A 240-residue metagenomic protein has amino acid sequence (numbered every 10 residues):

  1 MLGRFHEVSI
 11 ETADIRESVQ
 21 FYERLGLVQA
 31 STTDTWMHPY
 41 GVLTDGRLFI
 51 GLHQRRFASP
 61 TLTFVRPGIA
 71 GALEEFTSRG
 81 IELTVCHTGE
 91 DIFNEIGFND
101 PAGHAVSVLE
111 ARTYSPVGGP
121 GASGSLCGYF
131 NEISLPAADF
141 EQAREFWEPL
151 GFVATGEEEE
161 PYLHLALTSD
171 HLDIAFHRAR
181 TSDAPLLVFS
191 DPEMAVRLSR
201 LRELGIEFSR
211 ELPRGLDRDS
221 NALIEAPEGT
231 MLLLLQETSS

Functional and structural regions predicted by a protein language model:
M1-L48, S134-L172: Core segments of cupin and vicinal oxygen chelate
M1-R16, P60-L62, L109-R144, L150 (+3 more regions): N-terminal beta-strand motif that seeds the catalytic metal site of vicinal oxygen chelate
R4-A13, V42, Q54-R79, N94-N99 (+3 more regions): Vicinal oxygen chelate
Q29-S31, I50-G51, E82-C86, I174-A175 (+1 more regions): A short linear hydrophobic-aromatic micro-motif
D34-T35, R56, T88-D91, A179-T181 (+1 more regions): A short beta-turn/loop motif at secondary-structure boundaries
G51-Q54, V108, A175-R178, L234: Short amphipathic beta-strand/extended segments with alternating polar/hydrophobic composition
T77-Y129, L135, E157-E159, L165-A166 (+1 more regions): Vicinal oxygen chelate
